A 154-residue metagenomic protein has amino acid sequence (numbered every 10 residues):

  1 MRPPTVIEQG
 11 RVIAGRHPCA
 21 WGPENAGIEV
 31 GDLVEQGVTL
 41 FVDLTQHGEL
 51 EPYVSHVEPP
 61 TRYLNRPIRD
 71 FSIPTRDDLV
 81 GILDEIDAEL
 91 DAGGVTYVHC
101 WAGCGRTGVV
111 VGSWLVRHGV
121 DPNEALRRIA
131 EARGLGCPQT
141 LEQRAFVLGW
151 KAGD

Functional and structural regions predicted by a protein language model:
R2-P3, E8-T96, V116-H118, P122-F146: Cysteine-based protein phosphatase catalytic domain of the PTP/DSP
G93-G112, V116: A phosphate-binding catalytic loop at a beta-strand-loop-alpha-helix junction that coordinates phosphoryl groups
V147-G153: Short, amphipathic C-terminal "tail helix"
